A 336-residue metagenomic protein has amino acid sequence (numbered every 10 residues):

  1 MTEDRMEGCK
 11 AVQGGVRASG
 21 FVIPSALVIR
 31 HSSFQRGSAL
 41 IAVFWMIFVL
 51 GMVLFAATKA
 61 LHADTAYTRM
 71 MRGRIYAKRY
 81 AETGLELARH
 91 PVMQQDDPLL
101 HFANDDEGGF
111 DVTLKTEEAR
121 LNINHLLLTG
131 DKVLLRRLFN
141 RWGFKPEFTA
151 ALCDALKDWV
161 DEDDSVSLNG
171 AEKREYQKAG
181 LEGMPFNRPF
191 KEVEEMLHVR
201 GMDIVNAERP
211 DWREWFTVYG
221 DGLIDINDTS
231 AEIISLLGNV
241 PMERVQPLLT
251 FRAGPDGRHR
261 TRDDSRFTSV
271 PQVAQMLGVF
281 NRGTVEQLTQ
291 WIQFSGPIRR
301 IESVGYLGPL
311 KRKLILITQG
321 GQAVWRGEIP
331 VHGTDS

Functional and structural regions predicted by a protein language model:
M1-R36: Intrinsic disorder/low-complexity segments
S38-S336: Compositionally biased linear targeting/interaction segments
